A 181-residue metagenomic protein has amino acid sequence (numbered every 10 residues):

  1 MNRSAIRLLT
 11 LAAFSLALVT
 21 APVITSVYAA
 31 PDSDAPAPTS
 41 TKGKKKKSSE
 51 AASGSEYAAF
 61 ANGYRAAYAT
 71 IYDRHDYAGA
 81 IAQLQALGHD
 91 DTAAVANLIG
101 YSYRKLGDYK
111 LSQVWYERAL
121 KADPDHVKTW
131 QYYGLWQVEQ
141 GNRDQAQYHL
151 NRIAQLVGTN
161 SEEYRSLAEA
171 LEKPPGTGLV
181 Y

Functional and structural regions predicted by a protein language model:
N2-A59: Long, contiguous interaction/recruitment modules in multidomain scaffold/adaptor proteins
S33-D34, P38-S48, S53-A58, Q147-Y181: Terminal, low-structured helical/coil segments at or just beyond the last alpha-helical repeat
E56-D90, I99: Alpha-helical segment of the N-proximal tetratricopeptide repeat
I71-Y72, R104, V138: Position-specific recognition of the canonical hydrophobic site in helix A of tetratricopeptide repeat
T92, H126, N160-S161: Residue-level recognition of tetratricopeptide repeat
L98, Y132, S166-A170: Canonical tetratricopeptide repeat
